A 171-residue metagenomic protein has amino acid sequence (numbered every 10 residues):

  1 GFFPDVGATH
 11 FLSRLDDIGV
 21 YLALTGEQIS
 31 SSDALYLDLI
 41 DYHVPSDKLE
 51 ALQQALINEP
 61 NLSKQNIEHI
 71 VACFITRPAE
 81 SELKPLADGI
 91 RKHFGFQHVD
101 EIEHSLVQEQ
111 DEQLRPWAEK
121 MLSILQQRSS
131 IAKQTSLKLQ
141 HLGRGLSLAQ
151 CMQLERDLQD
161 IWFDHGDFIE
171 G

Functional and structural regions predicted by a protein language model:
G1-G19, L35-L37, L52-L56: CoA-thioester-processing core
G1-P4, Y21-S31, Y42: Glycine-rich beta-to-alpha active-site loop
H10-L15, L24, L62, A149: Generic secretory/membrane-interface signal
I29-S32, D47-G171: C-terminal alpha-helix plus adjacent terminal tail
